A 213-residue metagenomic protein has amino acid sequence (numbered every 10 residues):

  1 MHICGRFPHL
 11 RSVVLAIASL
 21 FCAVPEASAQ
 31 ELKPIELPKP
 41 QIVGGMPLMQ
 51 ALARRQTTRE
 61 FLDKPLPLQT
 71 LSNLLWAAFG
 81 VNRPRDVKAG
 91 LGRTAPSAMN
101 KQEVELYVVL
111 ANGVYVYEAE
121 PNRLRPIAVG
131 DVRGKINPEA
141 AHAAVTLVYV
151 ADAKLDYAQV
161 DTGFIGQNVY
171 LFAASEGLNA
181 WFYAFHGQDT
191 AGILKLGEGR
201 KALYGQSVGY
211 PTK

Functional and structural regions predicted by a protein language model:
H2-V14: Bacterial N-terminal signal peptides that target proteins for export
S12-A23: Bacterial N-terminal signal peptides
V24-A29: Sec/Tat signal peptide C-region and signal peptidase I cleavage site
Q30-A143: N-terminal amphipathic, basic helical "cap/leader" segment at the start of enzyme domains
Q41, Y149-A153, Y210: Short, small-residue-rich loop/turn micro-motifs
R55, L74, L106, V145-I193: Small-aliphatic-rich amphipathic alpha-helix that forms the alpha element of a beta-alpha
A141-A144, L178, G199-K201: Short coil/turn connectors at secondary-structure junctions
K195-K213: A glycine-rich helix N-cap at a beta->alpha junction
